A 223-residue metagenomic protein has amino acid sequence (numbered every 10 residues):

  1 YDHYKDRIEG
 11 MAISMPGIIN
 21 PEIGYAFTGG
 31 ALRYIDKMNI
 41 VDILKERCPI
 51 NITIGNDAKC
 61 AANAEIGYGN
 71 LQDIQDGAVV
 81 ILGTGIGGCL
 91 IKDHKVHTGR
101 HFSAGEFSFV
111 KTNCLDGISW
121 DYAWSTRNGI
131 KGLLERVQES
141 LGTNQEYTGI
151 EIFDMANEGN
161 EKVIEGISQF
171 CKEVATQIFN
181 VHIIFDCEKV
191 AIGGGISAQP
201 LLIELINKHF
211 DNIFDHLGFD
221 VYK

Functional and structural regions predicted by a protein language model:
Y1-G10, I19-I23, E46-I50, G67-I74 (+1 more regions): ATP-binding/phosphotransfer module of carbohydrate and carboxylate kinases, centering on a glycine-rich
G10-S14, I18-S119: Phosphate-binding/catalytic loop of phosphoryl-transfer enzymes
